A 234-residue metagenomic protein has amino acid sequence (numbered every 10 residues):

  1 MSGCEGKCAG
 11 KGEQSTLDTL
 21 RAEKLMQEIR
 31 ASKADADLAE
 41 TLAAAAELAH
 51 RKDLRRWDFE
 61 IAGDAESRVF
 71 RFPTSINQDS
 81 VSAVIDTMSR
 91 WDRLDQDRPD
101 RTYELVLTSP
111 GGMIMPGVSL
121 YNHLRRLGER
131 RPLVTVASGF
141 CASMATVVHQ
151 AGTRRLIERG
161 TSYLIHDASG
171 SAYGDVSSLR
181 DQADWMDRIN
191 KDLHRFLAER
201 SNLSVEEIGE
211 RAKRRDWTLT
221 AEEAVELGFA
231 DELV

Functional and structural regions predicted by a protein language model:
M1-V234: Terminal-region recognition feature
